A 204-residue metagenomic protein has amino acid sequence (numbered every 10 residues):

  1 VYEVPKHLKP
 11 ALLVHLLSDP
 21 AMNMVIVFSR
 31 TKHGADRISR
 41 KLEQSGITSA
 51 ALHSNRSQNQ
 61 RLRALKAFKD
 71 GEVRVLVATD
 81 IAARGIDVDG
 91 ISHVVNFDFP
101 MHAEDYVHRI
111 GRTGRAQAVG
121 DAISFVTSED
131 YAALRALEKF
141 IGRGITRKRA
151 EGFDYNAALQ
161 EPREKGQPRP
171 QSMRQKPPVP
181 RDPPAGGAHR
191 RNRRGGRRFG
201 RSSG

Functional and structural regions predicted by a protein language model:
V1-L159: Conserved helicase RecA-like core
D70, F140, G144-K148, G152-G204: Basic Arg/Gly/Lys-rich low-complexity intrinsically disordered segments
